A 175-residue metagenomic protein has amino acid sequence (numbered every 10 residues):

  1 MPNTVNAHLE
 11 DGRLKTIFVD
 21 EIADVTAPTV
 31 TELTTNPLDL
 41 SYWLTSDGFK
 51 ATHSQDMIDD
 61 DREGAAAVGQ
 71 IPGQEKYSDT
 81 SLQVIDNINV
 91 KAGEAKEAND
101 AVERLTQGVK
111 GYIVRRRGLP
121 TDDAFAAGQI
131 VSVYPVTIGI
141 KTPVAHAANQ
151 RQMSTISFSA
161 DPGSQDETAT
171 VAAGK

Functional and structural regions predicted by a protein language model:
M1-G12, Q150-K175: Protruding loop/beta-arch "assembly-hinge" segments enriched in small, turn-prone residues
P2-N87, T137-R151: Solvent-exposed edge beta-strands and adjacent loop segments that serve as assembly or binding interfaces
G64-S132, Q165-K175: Extracellular/virion structural assembly segments
R116-Q165: Short beta-strand and beta-hairpin "edge-sheet" elements
